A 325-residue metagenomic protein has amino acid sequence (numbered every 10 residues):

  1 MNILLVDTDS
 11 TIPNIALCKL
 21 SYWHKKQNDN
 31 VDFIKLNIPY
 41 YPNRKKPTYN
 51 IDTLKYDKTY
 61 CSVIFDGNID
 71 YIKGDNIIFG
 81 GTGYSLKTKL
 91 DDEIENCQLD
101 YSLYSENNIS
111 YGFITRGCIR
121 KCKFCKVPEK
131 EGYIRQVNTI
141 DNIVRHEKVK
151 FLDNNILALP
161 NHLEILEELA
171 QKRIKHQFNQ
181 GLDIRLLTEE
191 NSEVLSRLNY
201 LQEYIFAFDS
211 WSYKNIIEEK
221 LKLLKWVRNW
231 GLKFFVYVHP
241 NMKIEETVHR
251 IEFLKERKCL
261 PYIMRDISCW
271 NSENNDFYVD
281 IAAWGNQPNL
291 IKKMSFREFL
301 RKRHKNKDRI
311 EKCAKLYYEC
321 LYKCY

Functional and structural regions predicted by a protein language model:
M1, G67-Y71, I77-T115, F124-K148: N-terminal [4Fe-4S]-dependent radical SAM core
M1-N76, Y84-S85: A short, structured N-terminal alpha-helical element that caps or precedes a catalytic domain
L4-S10, F33, K58-I64, K126-L223 (+2 more regions): Core AdoMet radical
P13, Y41-N43, D66-Y71, S85-K89 (+5 more regions): Short, charged/polar "capping" segments at the starts of alpha-helices and the immediately preceding loops
H24-D32, G74-E95, A170-H176, K225-K233 (+1 more regions): Structural alpha-beta junctions
N50-I51, Y60-S105, N275, A283-N286 (+1 more regions): A basic- and aromatic-enriched beta-loop-alpha substructure that forms the phosphate/nucleotide- and DNA/RNA-contacting
K121: The −1 position to Zn-ligating cysteines in a subset of zinc-ribbon hairpins
L198-I205, S212-Y325: A structural motif corresponding to the C-terminal lobe/cap of the Radical SAM core domain
